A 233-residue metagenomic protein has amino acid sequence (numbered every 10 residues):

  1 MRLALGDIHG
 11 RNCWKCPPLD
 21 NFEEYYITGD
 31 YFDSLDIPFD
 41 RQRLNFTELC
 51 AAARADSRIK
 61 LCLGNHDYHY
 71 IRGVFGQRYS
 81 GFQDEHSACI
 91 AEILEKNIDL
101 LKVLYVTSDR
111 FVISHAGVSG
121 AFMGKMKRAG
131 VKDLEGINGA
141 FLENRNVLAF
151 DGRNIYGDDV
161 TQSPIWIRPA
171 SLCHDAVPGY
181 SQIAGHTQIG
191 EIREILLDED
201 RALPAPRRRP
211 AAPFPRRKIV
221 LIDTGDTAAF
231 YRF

Functional and structural regions predicted by a protein language model:
R2-H9, F111-G117, V220-D223: Active-site-proximal beta-strand elements of phosphoester/diester hydrolases
R2-L3, E24-Y26, K60-L61, F111 (+2 more regions): Hydrophobic "anchor" residues on beta-strands that sit immediately upstream of conserved functional sites
L5, G10-I93: Core catalytic region of metal-dependent phosphoesterases/phosphodiesterases, especially metallo-beta-lactamase-like
G10-K15, D33-L35, H66-R72, S119-A121 (+4 more regions): Active-site environment of divalent metal-dependent phosphoester hydrolases
N21-E23, D56, L101, G179-Y180 (+1 more regions): Short, well-ordered alpha-helix to beta-strand connector turns
D84-E85, V103-P178: Active-site-proximal loop/helix segment associated with metal-binding centers of metalloenzymes
I90-T107: Catalytic core of PPM/PP2C metal-dependent serine/threonine phosphatase domains
R193-F233: Binuclear metal-dependent phosphoesterase catalytic core
